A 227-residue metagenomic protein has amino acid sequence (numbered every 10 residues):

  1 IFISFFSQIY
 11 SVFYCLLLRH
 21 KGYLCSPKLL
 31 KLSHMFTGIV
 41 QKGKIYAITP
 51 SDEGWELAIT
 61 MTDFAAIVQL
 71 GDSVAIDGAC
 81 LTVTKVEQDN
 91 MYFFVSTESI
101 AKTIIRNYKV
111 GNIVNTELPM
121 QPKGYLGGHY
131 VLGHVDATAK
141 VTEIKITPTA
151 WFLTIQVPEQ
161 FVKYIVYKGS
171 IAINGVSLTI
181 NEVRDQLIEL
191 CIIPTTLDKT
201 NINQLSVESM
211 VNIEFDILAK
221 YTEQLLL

Functional and structural regions predicted by a protein language model:
S26-K28, L227: Enrichment for repetitive, rod-forming helical segments
S33-L227: Conserved loop->alpha-helix
